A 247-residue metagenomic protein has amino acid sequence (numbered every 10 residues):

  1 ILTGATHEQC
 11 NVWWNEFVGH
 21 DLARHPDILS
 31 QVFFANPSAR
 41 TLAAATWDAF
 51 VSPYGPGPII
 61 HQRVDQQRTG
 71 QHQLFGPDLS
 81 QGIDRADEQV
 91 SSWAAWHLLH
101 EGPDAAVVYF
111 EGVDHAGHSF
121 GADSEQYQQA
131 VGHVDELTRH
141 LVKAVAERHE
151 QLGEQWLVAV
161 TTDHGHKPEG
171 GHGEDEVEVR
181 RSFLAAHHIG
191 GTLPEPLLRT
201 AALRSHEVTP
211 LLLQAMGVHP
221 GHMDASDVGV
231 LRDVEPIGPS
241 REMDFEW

Functional and structural regions predicted by a protein language model:
I1-E101, V208-Q214, V228-D233: Active-site-proximal alpha/beta segments of enzymes that process anionic O-linked groups
I1-G4, E174-H219: Substrate-binding rim/cap in mid-to-C-terminal beta-strand-loop elements of soluble/periplasmic
N15-G19, E125-Q128, E169-G171, G191-L203 (+1 more regions): Active-site rim elements
A35-L42, H100-A106, L152-L157, S182 (+1 more regions): Loop/turn elements at helix/coil->beta-strand transitions in domains of secreted/extracellular proteins
Y54-R63, R68, S92-H140: Active-site His/acidic residue clusters
A130-E174, L212: Metal-dependent active-site segment of extracytoplasmic phospho-/sulfohydrolases and closely related
V160-I189, M243-F245: Histidine-centered active-site microenvironments of extracellular/periplasmic hydrolases and transferases
V218-W247: Polar, surface-exposed loop/tail segments that function as active-site lids or cofactor/substrate-recognition elements
